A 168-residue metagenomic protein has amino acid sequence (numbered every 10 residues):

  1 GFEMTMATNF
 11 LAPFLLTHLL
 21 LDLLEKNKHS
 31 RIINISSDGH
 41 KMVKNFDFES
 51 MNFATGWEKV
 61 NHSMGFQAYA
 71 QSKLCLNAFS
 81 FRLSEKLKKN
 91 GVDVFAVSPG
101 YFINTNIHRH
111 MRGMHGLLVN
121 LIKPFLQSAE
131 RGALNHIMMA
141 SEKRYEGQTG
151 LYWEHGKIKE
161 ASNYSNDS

Functional and structural regions predicted by a protein language model:
G1, A161-S168: Short, intrinsically disordered, charge-balanced linker/junction segments flanking boundaries in proteins
G1-M111: Rossmann-fold NAD(P)H-dependent dehydrogenase/reductase core
G1-M4, H115-I122: Short helix/strand-bridging catalytic loops that position acidic/His residues to coordinate divalent metals and engage
A7-F10, F14, L126, E130 (+1 more regions): Non-membrane alpha-helical structural segments and their capping/turn regions in soluble enzymes
L15, A78, L117, R131-L134: Short, conserved clusters of charged catalytic residues that mark active-site and nucleotide-handling motifs
S50, S141-E142, Y164-D167: Polar helix-capping/helix-linker motif
D93-F95, T149, S168: A general secondary-structure boundary signal
N120-E160: C-terminal helical subdomain
